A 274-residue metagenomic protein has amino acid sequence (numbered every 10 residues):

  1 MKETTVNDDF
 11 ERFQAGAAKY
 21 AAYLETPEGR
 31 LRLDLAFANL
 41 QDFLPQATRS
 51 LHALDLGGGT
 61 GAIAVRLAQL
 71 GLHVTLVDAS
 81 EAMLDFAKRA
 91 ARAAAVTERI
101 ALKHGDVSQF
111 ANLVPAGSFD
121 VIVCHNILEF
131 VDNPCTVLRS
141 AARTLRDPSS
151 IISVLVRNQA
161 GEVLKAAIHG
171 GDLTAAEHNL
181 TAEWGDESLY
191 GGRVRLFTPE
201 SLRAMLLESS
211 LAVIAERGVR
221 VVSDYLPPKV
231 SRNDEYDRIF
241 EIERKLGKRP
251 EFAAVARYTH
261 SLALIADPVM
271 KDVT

Functional and structural regions predicted by a protein language model:
K2-T48, A62, R66, F86 (+1 more regions): Conserved class I S-adenosyl-L-methionine
R49-G57: Conserved class I S-adenosyl-L-methionine
L54, A62-F110: Class I SAM-dependent methyltransferase SAM/SAH-binding core
V123: A conserved beta-strand element that flanks and buttresses the S-adenosyl-L-methionine
C135-I151: A short glycine-rich, Lys/Arg-flanked "PGG" loop and its adjoining helix->strand segment in the class I
I151-L180: Conserved class I S-adenosyl-L-methionine
R193-S210, E216: Short alpha-helix
A215-T274: A C-terminal cap/extension of S-adenosyl-L-methionine-dependent methyltransferases that defines the acceptor-substrate
